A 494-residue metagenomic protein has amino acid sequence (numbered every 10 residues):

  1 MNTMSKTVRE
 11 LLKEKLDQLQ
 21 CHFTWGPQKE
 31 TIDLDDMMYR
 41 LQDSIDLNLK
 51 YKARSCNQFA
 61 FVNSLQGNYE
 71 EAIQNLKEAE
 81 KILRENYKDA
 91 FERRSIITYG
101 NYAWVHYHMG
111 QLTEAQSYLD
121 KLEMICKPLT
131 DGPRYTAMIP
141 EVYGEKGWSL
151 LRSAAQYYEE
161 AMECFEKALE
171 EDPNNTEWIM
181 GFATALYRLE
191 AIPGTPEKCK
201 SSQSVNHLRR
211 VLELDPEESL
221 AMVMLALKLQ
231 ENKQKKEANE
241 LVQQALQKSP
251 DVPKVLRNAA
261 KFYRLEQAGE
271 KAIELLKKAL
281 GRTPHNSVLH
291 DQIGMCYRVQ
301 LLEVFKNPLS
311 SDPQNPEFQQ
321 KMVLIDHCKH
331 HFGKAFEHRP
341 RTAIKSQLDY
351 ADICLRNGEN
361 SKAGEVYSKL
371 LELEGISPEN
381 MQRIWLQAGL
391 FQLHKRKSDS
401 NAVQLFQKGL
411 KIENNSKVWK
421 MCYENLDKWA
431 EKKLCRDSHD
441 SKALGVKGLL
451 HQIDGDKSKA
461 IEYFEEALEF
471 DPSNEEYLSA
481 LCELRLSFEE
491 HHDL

Functional and structural regions predicted by a protein language model:
D17, Y51, Q58, L65 (+16 more regions): "A position-specific structural signal for the A-helix of alpha-solenoid helical repeats
T24-R40, Q66-L83, Q111-K127, A154-M162 (+7 more regions): Helix-turn-helix repeat elements of alpha-solenoid scaffolds
Y39-Q42, K77, R84, D120 (+11 more regions): Alpha-solenoid helical repeat scaffolds
L41-N48, I82-R93, I125-I139, W178 (+5 more regions): Flexible helix-coil transition and linker loops at the boundaries of alpha-helical arrays
K52, N86, S95, N174-N175 (+8 more regions): Residue-level recognition of tetratricopeptide repeat
S55, T98, G132, W178 (+9 more regions): TPR alpha-solenoid repeat register
V62, V105, S149-L151, A185 (+9 more regions): Residue-level signature for tetratricopeptide repeat
Y87-K88, G110, R152-A155, A183 (+12 more regions): Short coil/turn linking the two alpha-helices of tandem helical-hairpin repeats
